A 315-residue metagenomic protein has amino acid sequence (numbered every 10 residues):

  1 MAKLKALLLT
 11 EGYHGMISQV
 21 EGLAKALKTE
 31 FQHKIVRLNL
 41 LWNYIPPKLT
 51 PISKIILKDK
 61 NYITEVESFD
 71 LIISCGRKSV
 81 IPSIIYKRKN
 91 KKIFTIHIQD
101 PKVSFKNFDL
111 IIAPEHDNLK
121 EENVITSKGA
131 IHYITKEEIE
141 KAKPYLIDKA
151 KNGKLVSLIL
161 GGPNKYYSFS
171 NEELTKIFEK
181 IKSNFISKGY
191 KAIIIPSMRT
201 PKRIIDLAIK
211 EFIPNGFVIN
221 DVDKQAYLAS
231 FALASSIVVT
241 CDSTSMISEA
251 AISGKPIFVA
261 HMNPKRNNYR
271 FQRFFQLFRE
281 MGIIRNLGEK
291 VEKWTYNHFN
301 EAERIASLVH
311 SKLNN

Functional and structural regions predicted by a protein language model:
A2-L7: Extreme N-terminal starter segment of soluble prokaryotic enzymes
L8-T126: Active-site and donor-binding regions of nucleotide-sugar-utilizing enzymes
E11-Y13, Y227-N268: A donor-sugar binding/catalytic signature common to diverse glycosyltransferases and related nucleotide-sugar
K34-I35, I112-A113, A192-M198, F258: Short internal beta-strands
K106-S170, L287, K293-W294, F299 (+1 more regions): A nucleotide-sugar donor-handling region in carbohydrate enzymes
P163-I195: Conserved catalytic-core segment of nucleotide-activated headgroup transferases in glycan assembly
G189-D223: Catalytic donor nucleotide-activated moiety binding site of glycosyltransferases and closely related
F275-N315: Leloir-type glycosyltransferase catalytic cores
